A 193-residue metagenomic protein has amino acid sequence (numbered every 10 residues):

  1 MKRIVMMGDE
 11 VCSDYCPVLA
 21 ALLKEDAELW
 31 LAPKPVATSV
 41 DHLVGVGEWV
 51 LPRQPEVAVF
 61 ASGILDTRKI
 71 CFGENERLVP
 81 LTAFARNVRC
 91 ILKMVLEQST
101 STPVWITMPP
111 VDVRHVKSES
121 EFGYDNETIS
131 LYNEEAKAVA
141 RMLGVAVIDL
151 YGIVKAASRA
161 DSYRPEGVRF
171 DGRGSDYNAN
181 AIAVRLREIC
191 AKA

Functional and structural regions predicted by a protein language model:
M1-P17, P35-T38, L65-T67: Catalytic nucleophile-elbow at a beta strand-turn-alpha helix junction centered on a G-D-S/GDSL motif, marking
Y15-A27: A short, Lys/Arg-enriched amphipathic alpha-helix followed by its capping loop at the start of a domain
L22-E25, D41-A193: Alpha-helical cap/lid subdomain in secreted, periplasmic, or secretory-pathway luminal O-acyl-processing enzymes
D26-H42: A short beta-strand-loop structural module common to alpha/beta enzyme folds
